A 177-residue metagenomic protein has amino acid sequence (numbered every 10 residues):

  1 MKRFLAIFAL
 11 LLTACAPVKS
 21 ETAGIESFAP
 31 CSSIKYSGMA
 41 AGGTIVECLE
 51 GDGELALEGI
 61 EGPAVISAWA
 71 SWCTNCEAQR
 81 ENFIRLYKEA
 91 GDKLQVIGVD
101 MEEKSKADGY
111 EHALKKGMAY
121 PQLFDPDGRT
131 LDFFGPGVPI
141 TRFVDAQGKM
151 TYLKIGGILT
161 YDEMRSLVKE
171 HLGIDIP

Functional and structural regions predicted by a protein language model:
M1-E47, S166, P177: N-terminal targeting signals for export/organelle localization
G43-A64: A short beta-strand-turn-helix
E61-P63, D92-Q95, A119-Y120: Loop/turn elements at helix/coil->beta-strand transitions in domains of secreted/extracellular proteins
G62-A64, W69-W72: Short pre-active-site segment immediately N-terminal to redox-active cysteine/selenocysteine motifs in thiol-based
V65-I66, V96, T141: Hydrophobic beta-strand anchors of alpha/beta hydrolase catalytic cores
S71-N75, P139-I140: C-type cytochrome heme c attachment motif
E77-K116, P126-D132: Structural microenvironment flanking redox-active thiols in thiol-disulfide oxidoreductases
E111-M118, D125-P177: Thiol/disulfide oxidoreductase modules built on the thioredoxin-like
